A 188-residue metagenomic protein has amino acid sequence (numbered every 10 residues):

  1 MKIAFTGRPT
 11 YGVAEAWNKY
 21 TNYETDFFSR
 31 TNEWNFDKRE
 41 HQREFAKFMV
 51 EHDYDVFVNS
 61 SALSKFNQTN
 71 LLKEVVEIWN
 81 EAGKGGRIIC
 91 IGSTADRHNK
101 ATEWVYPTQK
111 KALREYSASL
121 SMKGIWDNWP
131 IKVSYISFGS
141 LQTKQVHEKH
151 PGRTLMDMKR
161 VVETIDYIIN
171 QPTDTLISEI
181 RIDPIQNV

Functional and structural regions predicted by a protein language model:
M1-T25: Canonical Rossmann dinucleotide-binding motif of NAD(H)/NADP(H)-dependent dehydrogenases/reductases, specifically
T25-E44, N70: Adenosine-cofactor binding site in Rossmann-like domains, unifying the SAM/SAH pocket of S-adenosylmethionine-dependent
K47-E51, A62-K84, S121-M122: Amphipathic alpha-helical dimer-interface segment in Rossmann-like NAD(P)H-dependent oxidoreductases
D55-V58, E74-N80, K84-I91, I131-S134: Conserved catalytic-site loops of classical short-chain dehydrogenases/reductases
V58-F66, G92-S93: Conserved NAD(P)H cofactor-binding loop of Rossmann-fold oxidoreductase domains
N80-E81, R87-W126, G139-T143: Catalytic loop of short-chain dehydrogenase/reductase
G124-F138, L176-E179: Conserved Rossmann-fold SDR core element
Y135, H150-V188: C-terminal helical subdomain
